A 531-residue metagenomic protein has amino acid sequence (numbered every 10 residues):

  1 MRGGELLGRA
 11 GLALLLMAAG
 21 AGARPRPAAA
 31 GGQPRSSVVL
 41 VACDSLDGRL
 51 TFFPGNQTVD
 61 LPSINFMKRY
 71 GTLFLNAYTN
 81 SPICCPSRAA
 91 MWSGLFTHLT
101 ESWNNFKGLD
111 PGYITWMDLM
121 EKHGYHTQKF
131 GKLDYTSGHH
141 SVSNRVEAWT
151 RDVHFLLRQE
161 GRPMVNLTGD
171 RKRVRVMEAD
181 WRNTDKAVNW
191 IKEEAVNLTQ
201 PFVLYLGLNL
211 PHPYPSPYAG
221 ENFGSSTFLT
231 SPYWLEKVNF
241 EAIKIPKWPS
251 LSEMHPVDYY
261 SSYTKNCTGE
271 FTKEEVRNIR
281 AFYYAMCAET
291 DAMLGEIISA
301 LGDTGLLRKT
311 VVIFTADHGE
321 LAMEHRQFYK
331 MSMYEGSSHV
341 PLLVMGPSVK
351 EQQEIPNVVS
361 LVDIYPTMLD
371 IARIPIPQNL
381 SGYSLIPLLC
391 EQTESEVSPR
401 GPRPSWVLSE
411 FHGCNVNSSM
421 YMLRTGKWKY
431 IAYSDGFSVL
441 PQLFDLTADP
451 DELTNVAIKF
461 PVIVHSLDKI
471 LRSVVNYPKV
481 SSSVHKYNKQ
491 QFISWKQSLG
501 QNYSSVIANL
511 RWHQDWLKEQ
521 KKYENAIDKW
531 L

Functional and structural regions predicted by a protein language model:
M1-L14: Classical eukaryotic N-terminal signal peptides for Sec-dependent ER targeting/secretion, especially the positively
G4, R24, G31-S36, S45-T58 (+9 more regions): Active-site-proximal cap/lid insertion segments
L14-G31: N-terminal signal peptide
S36-S37, T58-P62, P111-D118, E178-V188 (+10 more regions): A structural signal for well-ordered alpha-helical segments within the folded catalytic domains of diverse enzymes
S45-G48, P82-I83, F96-H98, L133-T136 (+11 more regions): Short, solvent-exposed loop/turn segments at secondary-structure junctions
F52-S87, G94-L95, E121-Q128, K244-P246: Short, structured active-site-proximal loop/turn typified by the sulfatase FGly-forming signature C/S-X-P-X-R
K68, A90-K186, W190-V196, P217-A219 (+1 more regions): Catalytic-site neighborhoods of secreted/periplasmic enzymes that process anionic sulfate/phosphate groups
T184, H318-E324, V362-Y365, D370-L446 (+6 more regions): C-terminal cap/loop subdomain of S1 sulfatases and analogous C-terminal strand-loop tails that border
